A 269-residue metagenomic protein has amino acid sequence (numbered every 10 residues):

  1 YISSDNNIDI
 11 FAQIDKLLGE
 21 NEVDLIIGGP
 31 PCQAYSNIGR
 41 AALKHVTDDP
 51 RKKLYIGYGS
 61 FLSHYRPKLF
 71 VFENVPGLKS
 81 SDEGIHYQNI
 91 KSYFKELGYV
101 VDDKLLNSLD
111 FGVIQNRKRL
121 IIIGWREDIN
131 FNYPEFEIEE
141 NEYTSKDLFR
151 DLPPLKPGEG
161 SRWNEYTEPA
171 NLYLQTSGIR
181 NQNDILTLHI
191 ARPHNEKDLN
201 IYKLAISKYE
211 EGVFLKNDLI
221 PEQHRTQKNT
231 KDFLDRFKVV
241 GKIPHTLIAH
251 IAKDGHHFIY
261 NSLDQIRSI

Functional and structural regions predicted by a protein language model:
Y1-R66, P76-S80, I85-Q88: Core alpha/beta nucleotide-donor-binding catalytic domains of modification enzymes
D9-Q13, L105-L109, N229-F233: Short alpha-helical segments and helix-capping/turn motifs at coil-helix boundaries
Q33-N37, K44, L78-S81, G112-Q115 (+2 more regions): Short catalytic/ligand-binding loop motif for oxyanion handling, primarily in non-cytosolic enzymes, centered on
R51-R117, I121-I123: Conserved Class I SAM-dependent methyltransferase catalytic core
L106, F149, L247-I248: Bulky hydrophobic/aromatic "packing anchor" residues in well-ordered structure
V113-E168: Flexible, glycine-/basic-rich loop-and-beta segments that form/coincide with the SAM-dependent methyltransferase
P154-L188: Non-catalytic, alpha-helical, charged scaffold/linker segments that couple or flank catalytic or architectural cores
Q175-I269: C-terminal target-recognition/interaction regions appended to catalytic cores
